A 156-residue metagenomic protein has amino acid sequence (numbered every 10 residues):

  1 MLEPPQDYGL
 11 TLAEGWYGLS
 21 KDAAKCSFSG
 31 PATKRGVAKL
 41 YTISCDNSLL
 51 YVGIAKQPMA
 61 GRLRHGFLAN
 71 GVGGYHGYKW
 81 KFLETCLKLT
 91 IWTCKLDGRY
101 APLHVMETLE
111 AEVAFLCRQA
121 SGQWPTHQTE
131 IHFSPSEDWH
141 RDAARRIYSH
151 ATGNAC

Functional and structural regions predicted by a protein language model:
M1-A38, T42-L50, K56-C156: Boundary/linker segments flanking structured domains
